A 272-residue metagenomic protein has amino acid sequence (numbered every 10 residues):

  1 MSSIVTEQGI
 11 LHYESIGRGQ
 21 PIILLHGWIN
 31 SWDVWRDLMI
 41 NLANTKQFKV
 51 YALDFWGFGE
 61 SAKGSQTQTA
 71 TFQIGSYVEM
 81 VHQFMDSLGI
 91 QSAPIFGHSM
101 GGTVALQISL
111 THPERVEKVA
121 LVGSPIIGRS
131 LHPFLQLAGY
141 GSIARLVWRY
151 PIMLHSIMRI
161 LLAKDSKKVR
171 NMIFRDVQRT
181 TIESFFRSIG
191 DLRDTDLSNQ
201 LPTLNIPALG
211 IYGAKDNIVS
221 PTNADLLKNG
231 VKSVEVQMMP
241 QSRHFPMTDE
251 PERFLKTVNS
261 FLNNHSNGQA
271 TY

Functional and structural regions predicted by a protein language model:
M1-I23, N44-K49, S76, D86 (+4 more regions): Alpha/beta-hydrolase fold catalytic core
S15-K63: Conserved HGGG/HGGXW glycine-rich cap/lid loop of the alpha/beta-hydrolase fold
K49-F96, K256: Active-site loop/oxyanion-hole signature of alpha/beta-hydrolase fold enzymes
L106, L110-T111, V116-V147: Flexible "cap/lid" loop of the alpha/beta hydrolase fold
S130-H132, V147-T203: Conserved alpha/beta-hydrolase catalytic His-Asp/Glu region
L204, G210-Y212, D216: Short beta-strand/loop motif that positions the catalytic acidic residue of the alpha/beta-hydrolase fold
K228-H244: Catalytic histidine neighborhood in serine/cysteine hydrolases with alpha/beta-hydrolase-type architecture
S242-L255: Catalytic histidine-centered segment of alpha/beta-hydrolase-like enzymes
